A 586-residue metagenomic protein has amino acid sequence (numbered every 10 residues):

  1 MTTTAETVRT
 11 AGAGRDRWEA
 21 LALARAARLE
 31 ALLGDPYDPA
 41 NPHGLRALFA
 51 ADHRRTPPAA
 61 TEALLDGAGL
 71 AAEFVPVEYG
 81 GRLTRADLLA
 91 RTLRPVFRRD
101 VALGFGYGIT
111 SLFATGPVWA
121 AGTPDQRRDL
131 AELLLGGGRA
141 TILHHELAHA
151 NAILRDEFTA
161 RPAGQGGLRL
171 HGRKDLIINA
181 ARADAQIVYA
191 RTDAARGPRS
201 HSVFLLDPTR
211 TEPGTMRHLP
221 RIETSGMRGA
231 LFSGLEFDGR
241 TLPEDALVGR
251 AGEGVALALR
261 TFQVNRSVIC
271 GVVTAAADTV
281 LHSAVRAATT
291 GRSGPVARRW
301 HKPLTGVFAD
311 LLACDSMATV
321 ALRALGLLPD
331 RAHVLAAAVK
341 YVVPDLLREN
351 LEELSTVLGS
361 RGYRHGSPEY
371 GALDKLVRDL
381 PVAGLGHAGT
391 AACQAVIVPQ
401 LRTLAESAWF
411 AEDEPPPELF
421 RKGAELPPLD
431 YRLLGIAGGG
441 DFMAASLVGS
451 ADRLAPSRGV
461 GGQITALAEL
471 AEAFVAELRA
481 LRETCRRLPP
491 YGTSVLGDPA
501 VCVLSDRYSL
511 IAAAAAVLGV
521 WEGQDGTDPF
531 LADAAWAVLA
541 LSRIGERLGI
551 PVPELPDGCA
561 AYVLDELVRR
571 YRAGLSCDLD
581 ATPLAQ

Functional and structural regions predicted by a protein language model:
M1-G108, D129, G435-L496, S505 (+3 more regions): Amphipathic, small/basic residue-rich leader segments at the start of a protein or domain
L48-A181, P198-R199, G326, G389 (+1 more regions): Glycine-rich flavin
R173-R217: A short core secondary-structure module
T224-L312, R421-A516: Glycine-rich beta->alpha junctions and the first turn(s) of the following alpha-helix
T274-A277, L281, L304-A318, V343-L354 (+3 more regions): Alpha-helical transition-metal enzyme core signature, strongest for iron centers
R298-H301, H333-A338, S367, D528-V538: Short, charged, amphipathic alpha-helical segments
A321-P417: Extended amphipathic alpha-helical segments with heptad-repeat/coiled-coil character used for oligomerization, fusion
S509, L518-D525, F530-A532: C-terminal effector modules of eukaryotic transcription factors
